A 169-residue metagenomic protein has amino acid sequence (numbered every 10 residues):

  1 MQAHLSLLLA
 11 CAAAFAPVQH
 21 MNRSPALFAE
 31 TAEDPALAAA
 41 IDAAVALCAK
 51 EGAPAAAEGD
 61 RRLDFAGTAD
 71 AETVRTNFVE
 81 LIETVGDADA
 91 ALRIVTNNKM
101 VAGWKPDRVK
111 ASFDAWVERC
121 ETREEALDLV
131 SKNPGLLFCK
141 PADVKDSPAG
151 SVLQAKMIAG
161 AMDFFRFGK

Functional and structural regions predicted by a protein language model:
M1-N22: N-terminal chloroplast transit peptides
L27-K169: Long amphipathic alpha-helical repeat/alpha-solenoid cores
